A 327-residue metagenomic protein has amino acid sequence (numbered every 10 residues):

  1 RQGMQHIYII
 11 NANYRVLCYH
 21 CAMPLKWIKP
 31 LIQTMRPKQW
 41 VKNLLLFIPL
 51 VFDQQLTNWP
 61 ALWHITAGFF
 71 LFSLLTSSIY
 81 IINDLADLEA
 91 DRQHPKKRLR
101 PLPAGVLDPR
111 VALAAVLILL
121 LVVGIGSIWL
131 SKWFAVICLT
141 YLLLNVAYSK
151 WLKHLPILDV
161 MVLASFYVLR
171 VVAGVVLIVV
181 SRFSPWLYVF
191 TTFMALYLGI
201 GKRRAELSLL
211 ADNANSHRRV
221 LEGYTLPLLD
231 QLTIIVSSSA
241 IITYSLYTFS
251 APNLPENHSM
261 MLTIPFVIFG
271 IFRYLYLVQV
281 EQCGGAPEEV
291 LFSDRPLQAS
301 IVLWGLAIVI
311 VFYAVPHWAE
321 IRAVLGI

Functional and structural regions predicted by a protein language model:
Y19, M23-R92, G105-L117: Topogenic membrane-insertion module of multi-pass membrane proteins
Y19-I32, K150, V168-I327: C-terminal membrane-associated helical module and adjoining short loops/tails
L44-I48, T66-S77, A114-I125, W129 (+9 more regions): Generic alpha-helical transmembrane segments of integral inner-membrane proteins, especially permease/transport modules
L75-P103, L152, L158, I200-S208 (+1 more regions): Acidic (Asp/Glu-rich) catalytic motifs at the cytosolic membrane interface
L88, Q93-C138, P185-A195, D230-I241 (+1 more regions): Multi-pass membrane catalytic core of lipid/isoprenoid biosynthesis enzymes
R110-S149, K153, I241-F272: Transmembrane helix-loop-helix
P156-F166, L291-D294: Cytoplasmic-side transmembrane-helix entry/capping segments in multi-pass membrane proteins
